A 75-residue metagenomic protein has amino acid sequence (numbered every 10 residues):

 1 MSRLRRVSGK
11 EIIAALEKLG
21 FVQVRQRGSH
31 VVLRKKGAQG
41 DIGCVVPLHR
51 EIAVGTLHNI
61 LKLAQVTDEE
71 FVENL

Functional and structural regions predicted by a protein language model:
M1-R27, K35-A38: N-terminal first-folded block
S2, D41, P47: Residue-level signal for pocket-adjacent positions within structured domains
R5, H49-R50: Charged, low-complexity surface patches
A15, Q23, G43, F71-V72: Generic alpha-helical hydrophobic packing signal
S29-L33, V72-L75: Short linear loop/turn motifs
K35, V45-P47, N59: Amphipathic, hydrophobic secondary-structure cores in small proteins
R50-L75: C-terminal structural segments of small proteins and small subunits
